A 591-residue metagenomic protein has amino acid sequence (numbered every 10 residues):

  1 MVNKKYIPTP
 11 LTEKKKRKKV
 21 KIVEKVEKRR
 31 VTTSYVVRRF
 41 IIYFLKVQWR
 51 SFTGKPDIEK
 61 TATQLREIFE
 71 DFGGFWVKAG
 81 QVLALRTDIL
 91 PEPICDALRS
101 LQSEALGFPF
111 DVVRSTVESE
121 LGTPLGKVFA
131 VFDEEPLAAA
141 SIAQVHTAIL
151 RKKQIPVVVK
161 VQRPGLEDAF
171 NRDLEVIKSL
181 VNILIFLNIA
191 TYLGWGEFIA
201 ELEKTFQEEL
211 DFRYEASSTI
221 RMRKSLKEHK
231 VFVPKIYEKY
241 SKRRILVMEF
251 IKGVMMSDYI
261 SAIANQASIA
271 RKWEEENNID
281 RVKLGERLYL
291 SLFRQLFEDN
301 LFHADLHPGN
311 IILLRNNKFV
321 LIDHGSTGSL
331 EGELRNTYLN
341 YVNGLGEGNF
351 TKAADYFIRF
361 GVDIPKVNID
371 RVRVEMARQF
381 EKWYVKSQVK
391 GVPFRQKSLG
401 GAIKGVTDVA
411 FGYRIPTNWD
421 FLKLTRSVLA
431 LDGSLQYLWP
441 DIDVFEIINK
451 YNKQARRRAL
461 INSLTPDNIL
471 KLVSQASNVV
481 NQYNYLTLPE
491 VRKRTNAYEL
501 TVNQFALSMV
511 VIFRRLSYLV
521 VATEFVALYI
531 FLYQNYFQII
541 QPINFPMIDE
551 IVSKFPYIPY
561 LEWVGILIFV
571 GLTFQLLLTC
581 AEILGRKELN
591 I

Functional and structural regions predicted by a protein language model:
M1-Q144, K153-P156, D168-I199, L561-R586: N-terminal accessory/targeting segments that precede structured cores
E27, V31, K55-A62, F69-F72 (+13 more regions): Conserved phosphate/pyrophosphate-binding and hydrolysis machinery centered on Walker-type P-loop NTPases, extending
D57, T61-L65, R86, A97-S103 (+5 more regions): Short hinge/gating elements
E59, K242, I251-G253, S261-R287 (+2 more regions): Helix-rich C-lobe and terminal helical cap/extension of kinase-like folds
E92, R99-L106, E118, E167 (+7 more regions): ATP-dependent phospho-/nucleotidyl transfer catalytic cores
T147, I155-Q162: Glycine-rich ATP phosphate-binding loop
A148-I149, L306: Conserved beta3 strand of the Hanks-type protein kinase catalytic N-lobe
G309-L313: Hydrophobic residue at the +6 position relative to the catalytic HRD Asp in the kinase catalytic loop
